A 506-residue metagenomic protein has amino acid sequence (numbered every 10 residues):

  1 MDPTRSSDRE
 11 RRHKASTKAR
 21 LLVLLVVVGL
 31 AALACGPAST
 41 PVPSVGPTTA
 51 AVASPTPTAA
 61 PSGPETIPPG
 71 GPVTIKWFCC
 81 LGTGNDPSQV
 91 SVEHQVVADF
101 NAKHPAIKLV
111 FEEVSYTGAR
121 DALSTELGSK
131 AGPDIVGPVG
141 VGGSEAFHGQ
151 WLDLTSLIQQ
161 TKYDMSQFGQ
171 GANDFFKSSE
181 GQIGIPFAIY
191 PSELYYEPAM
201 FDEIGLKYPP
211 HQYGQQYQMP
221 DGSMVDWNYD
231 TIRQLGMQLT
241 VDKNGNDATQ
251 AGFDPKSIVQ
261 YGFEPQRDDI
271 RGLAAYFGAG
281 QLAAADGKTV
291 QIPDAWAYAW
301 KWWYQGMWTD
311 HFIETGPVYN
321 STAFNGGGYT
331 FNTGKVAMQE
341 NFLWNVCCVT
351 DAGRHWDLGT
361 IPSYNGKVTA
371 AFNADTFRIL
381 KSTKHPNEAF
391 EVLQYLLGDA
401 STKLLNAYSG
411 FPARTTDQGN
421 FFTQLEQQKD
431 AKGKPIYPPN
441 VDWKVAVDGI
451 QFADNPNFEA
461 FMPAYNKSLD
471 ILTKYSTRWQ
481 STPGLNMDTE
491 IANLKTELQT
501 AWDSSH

Functional and structural regions predicted by a protein language model:
C35-P69: Ser/Thr-rich, Proline-interspersed low-complexity disordered segments
P61, S179-A188, S192, P220-T289: Extracytoplasmic/periplasmic solute-binding protein
V73, A102, A106-K108, E180 (+3 more regions): Extracytoplasmic/periplasmic substrate-recognition and gating elements
Q95-F168, Q182-G184, A199-G205, P209 (+4 more regions): Extracytoplasmic "Venus flytrap"/periplasmic binding protein-like
E126, P133-D134, T161-F201, Q260-G262 (+2 more regions): A structural signal for short loop-to-beta-strand junctions that line the ligand-binding cleft of periplasmic/secreted
A146-G149, T155, A172-Y217, F263-D286 (+3 more regions): Periplasmic solute-binding protein
R233-M237, R271-A274, A285-S321, T350-A352 (+1 more regions): Glycine-centered hinge/linker elements that transmit conformational signals in sensory and ligand-binding systems
G359, A407-R478: Long, aromatic- and glycine/proline-rich binding clefts that accommodate carbohydrate-like moieties
